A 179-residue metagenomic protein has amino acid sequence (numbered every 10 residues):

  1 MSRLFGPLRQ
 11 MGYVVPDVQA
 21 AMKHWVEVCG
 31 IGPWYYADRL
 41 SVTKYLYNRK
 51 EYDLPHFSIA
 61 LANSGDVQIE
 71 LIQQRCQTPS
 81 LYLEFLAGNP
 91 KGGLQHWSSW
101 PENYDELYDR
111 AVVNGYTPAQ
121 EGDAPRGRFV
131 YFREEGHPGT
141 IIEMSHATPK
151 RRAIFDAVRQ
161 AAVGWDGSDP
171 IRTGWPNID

Functional and structural regions predicted by a protein language model:
M1-R9, Y13-Y35, R49-T117, R133-D179: Glyoxalase I/VOC metalloenzyme domain signal
P7, P125-R128: Short acidic/glycine-enriched loop/turn segments that link adjacent beta-strands
Y36-L40, E121-P125: A short, aromatic/hydrophobic, helix- or strand-capping loop or linear motif that either lines the entrance/gate
V42-K50: N-terminal beta-loop-helix "entrance" segment that forms/cooperates in small-molecule cofactor or anionic ligand
